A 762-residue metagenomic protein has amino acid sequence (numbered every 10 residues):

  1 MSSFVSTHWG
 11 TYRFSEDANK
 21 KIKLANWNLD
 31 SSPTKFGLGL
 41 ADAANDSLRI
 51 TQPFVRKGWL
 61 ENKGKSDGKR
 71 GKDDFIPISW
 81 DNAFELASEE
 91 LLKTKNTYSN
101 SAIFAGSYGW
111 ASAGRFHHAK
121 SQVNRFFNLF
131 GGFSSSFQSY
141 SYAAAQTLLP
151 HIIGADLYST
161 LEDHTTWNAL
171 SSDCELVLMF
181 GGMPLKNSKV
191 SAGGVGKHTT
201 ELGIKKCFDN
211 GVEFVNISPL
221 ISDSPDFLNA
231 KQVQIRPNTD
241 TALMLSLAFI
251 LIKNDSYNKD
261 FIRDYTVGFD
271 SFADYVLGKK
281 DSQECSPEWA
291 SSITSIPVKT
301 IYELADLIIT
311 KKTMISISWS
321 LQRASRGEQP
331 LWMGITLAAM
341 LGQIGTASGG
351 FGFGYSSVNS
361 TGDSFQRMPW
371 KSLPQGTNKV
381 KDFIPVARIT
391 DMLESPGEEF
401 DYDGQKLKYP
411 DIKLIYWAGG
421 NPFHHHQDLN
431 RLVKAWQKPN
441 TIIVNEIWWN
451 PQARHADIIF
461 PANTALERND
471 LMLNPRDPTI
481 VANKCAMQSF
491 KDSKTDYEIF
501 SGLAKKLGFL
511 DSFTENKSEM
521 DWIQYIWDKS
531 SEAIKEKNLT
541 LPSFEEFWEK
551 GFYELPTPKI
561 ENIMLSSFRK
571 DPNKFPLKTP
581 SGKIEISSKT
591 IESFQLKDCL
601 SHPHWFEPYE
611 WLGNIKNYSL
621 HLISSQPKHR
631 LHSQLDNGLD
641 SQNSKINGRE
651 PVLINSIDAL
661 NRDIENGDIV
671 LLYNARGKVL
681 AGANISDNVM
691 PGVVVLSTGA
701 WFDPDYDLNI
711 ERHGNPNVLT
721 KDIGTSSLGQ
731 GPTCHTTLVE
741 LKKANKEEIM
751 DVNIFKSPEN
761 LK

Functional and structural regions predicted by a protein language model:
M1-H8, N440-T441, I447-W448, A482-G508 (+2 more regions): Phosphate/diphosphate-binding loops
M1-S256, P297, K505, P704-K762: N-terminal export/assembly segments and adjacent metallocofactor-ligating motifs of anaerobic energy-metabolism
W59-N82, F249, N254-V298, Y302 (+7 more regions): N-terminal leader/propeptide and maturation segments of large enzyme subunits in energy/redox metabolism and hydrolases
A119-K206, N210-I217, A242-L245, A339-R454 (+2 more regions): Extended redox/cofactor-interaction regions of prokaryotic respiratory oxidoreductases
Q138, L247, V267-E394: Active-site phosphate/pyrophosphate-binding segments
D223, N450-N483: Flexible glycine/proline-rich, aromatic-decorated loop/lid segments
L228-Q234, L466, P478-F490, L639: Short beta-alpha connecting loops at secondary-structure transitions that line or flank enzyme active sites
D496-K550, S633, G638-L653, I657-K762: Long, contiguous, secondary-structure-rich segments that constitute the structural scaffold of globular domains
